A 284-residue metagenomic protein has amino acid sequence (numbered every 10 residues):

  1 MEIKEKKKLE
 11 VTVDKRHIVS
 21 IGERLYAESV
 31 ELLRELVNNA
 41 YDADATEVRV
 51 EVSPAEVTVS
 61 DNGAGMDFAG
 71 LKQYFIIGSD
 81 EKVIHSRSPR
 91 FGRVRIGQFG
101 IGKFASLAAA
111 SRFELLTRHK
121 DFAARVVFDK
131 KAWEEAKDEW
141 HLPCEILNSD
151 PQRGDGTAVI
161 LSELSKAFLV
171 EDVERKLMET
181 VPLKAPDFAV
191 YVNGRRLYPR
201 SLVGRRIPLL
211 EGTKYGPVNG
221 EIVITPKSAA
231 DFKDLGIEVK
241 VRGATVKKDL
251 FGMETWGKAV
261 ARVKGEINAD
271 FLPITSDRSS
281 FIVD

Functional and structural regions predicted by a protein language model:
M1, K7, V11, L169 (+1 more regions): Charged regulatory segments coupled to nucleotide-binding catalytic modules in large multidomain enzymes
M1-A158: GHKL (Bergerat-fold) ATPase N-terminal catalytic module, capturing the glycine-rich phosphate-binding loop and acidic
P54, D121, V192-R196, V241-G243: Residue-level detection of beta-strand-connecting loop/turn positions
G63, L161-A167, F271-P273: A generic structural motif
G100, P143-I146, E174-K176, E221-T225 (+1 more regions): Glycine-rich, charged/polar anion/phosphate-binding loops that engage phosphate groups from diverse ligands
R125-K131, D138-E139, R196-R206, V246-M253: Short amphipathic beta-strand/extended segments with alternating polar/hydrophobic composition
R125-V127, E139-W140, V170-V173, S276-F281: Short, charged, solvent-exposed linker or helix-capping segments at domain edges/interfaces that act as flexible hinges
S149-G236: Glycine/threonine-rich ATP-lid/beta-loop region of ATP-binding domains
